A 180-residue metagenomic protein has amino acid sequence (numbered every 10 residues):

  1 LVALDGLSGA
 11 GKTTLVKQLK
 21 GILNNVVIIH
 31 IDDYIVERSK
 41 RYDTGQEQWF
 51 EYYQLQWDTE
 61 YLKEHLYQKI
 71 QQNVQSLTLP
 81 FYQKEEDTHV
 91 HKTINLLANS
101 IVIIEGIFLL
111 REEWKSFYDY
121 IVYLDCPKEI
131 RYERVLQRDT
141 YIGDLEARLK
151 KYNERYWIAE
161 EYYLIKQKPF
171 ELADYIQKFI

Functional and structural regions predicted by a protein language model:
G6: The Walker A (P-loop) glycine that initiates the GxxxxGKT/S ATP-binding motif of P-loop NTPases
G9: Walker A (P-loop) phosphate-binding loop of P-loop NTPases
K12: Conserved lysine of the Walker
L15: Hydrophobic positions on the alpha1 helix immediately C-terminal to the Walker A/P-loop
N25-K40: Short beta-strand-centered segment that lines the nucleotide-binding/catalytic pocket of NTP-utilizing
K40-E86, I101: Conserved nucleotide-sensing/catalytic segment adjacent to the nucleotide-binding pocket in NTP-handling enzymes
T88-D139: ATP-dependent NMP and nucleoside kinases share a basic, alpha-helical "lid"
R111, Y141-I180: Small-molecule kinase domains that catalyze NTP-dependent phosphoryl transfer to phosphate-bearing small molecules
